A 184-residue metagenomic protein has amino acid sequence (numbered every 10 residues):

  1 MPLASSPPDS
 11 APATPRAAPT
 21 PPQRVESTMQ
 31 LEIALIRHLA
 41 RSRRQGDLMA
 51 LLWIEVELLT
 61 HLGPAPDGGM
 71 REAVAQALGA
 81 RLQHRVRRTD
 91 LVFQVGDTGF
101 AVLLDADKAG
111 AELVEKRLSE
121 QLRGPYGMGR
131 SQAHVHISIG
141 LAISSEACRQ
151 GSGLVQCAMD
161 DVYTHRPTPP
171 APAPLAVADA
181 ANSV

Functional and structural regions predicted by a protein language model:
M1-R16, V162, V177, A181-V184: Regulatory/sensor and coupling segments of signal-transduction and defense proteins
S6-S27, A40: Amphipathic HAMP/coiled-coil signal-transducing linker helices that couple sensory inputs to cytosolic output domains
Q23-I36, R43-A50, E57-Q83, F93-G96 (+3 more regions): Conserved long alpha-helical elements within nucleotide-processing catalytic cores of c-di-GMP signaling and class III
L31-E32, K108, E112-S119, S144-V184: Catalytic-core segments of nucleotide cyclases and related cyclic-nucleotide turnover enzymes
E55, L104-D107: Hydrophobic, well-ordered secondary-structure segments that either form specific early membrane-associated helices used
H84-T89, Q121-Q132: Short catalytic/binding micro-motifs of nucleotide second-messenger systems
Q94-L103, S131-D161: A short glycine-enriched loop-to-beta-strand structural element that forms part of the catalytic core of nucleotide
